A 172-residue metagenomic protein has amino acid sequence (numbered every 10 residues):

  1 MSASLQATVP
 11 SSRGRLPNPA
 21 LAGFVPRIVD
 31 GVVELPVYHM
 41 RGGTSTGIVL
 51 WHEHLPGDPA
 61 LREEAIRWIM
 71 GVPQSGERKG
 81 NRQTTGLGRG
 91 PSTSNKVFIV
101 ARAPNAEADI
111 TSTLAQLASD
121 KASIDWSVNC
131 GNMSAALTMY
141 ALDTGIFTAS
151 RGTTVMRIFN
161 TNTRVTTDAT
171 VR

Functional and structural regions predicted by a protein language model:
S2-R172: A glycine-rich beta-to-alpha transition motif near the start of alpha/beta enzyme domains, typified by
